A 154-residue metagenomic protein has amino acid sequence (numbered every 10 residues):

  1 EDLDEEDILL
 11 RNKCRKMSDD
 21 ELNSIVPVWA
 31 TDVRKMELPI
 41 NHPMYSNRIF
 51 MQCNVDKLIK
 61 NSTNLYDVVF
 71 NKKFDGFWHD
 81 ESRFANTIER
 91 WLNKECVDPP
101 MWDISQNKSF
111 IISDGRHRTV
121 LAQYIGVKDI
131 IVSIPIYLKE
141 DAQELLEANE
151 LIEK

Functional and structural regions predicted by a protein language model:
E1-K16, D20, I25, N41-I111: Short alpha-helix boundary/capping and kink motifs at helix termini
D7-K35, V127-D129, D141-K154: Solvent-exposed functional surfaces
K94-N149: A short, basic-hydrophobic beta/loop patch
